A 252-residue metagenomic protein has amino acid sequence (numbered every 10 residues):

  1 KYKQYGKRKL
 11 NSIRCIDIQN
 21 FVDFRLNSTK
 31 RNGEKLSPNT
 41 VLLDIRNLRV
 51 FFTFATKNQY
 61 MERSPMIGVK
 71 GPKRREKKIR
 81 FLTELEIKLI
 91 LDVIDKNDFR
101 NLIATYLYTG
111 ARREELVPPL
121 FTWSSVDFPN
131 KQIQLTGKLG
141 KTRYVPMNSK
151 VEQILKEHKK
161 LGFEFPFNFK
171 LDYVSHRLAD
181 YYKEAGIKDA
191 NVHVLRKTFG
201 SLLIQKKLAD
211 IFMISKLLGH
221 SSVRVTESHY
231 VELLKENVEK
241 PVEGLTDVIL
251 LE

Functional and structural regions predicted by a protein language model:
K1-G33, F51: Basic/aromatic-enriched alpha-helical hairpins
K35, L42, K57, M61-E62 (+2 more regions): Basic, Lys/Arg- and aromatic-enriched nucleic-acid-binding interface segment
T53-R63, Y106-N130, F212: Short, charged phosphate-coordinating catalytic segments
G68-G71, L85-E86, T109, P118-I154: Conserved tyrosine-mediated DNA breakage-rejoining catalytic core shared by Y-recombinases
F81, K138-G140, K150-E152, L218-E243: Catalytic-site neighborhood detector that most strongly recognizes the C-terminal catalytic loop/helix of tyrosine
A104, Y108, E115, D180 (+3 more regions): C-terminal catalytic core of tyrosine-transesterase DNA break-rejoin enzymes
N148-K188: Active-site/catalytic core of tyrosine-dependent DNA strand-transfer enzymes
E243-E252: C-terminal secondary-structure termini that scaffold catalytic or DNA-interacting sites
